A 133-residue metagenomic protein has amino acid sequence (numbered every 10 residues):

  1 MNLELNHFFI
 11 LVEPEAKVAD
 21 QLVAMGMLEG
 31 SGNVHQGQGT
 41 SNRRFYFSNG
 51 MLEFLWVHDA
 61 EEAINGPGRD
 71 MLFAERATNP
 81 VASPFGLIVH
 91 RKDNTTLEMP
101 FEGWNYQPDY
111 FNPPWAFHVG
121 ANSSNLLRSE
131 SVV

Functional and structural regions predicted by a protein language model:
M1-L5, I10-G30, F47-V133: Glyoxalase I/VOC metalloenzyme domain signal
G30-Q36: Conserved catalytic-core motifs of GNAT/GCN5-like acyltransferases
G37-S41: Short acidic/glycine-enriched loop/turn segments that link adjacent beta-strands
N42-Y46: Charged, often glycine-rich, active-site loop that binds/positions anionic groups
